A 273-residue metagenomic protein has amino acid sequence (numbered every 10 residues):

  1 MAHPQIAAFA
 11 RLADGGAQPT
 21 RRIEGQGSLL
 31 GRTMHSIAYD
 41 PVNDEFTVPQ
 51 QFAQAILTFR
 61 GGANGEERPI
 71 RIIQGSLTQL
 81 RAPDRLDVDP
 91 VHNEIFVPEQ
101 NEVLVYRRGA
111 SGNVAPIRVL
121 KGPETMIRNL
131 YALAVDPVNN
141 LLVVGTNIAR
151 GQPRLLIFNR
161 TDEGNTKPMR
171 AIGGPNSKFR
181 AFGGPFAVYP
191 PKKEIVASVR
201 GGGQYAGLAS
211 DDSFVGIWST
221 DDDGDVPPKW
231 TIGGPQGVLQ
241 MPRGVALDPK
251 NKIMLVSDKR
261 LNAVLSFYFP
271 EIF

Functional and structural regions predicted by a protein language model:
M1-H3, Y39-P41, F46-Q54, V88-P90 (+7 more regions): Conserved beta-strand positions in repeat-built beta-propeller and related beta-rich domains
M1-R22: An edge-strand/N-cap motif at the start of beta-rich repeat modules
H3-A7, A55-T58, E102-Y106, G151-I157 (+2 more regions): Structural motif
F9-G16, F59-E66, V105-N113, I157-N165 (+2 more regions): Short loop/turn segments immediately following beta-strands, especially the blade-tip and inter-blade linker loops
A17-G25, E67-G75, V114-G122, T166-G174 (+1 more regions): Beta-propeller fold detector
Q26-N43, S76-H92, P123-N139, P175-K193 (+2 more regions): Beta-rich, blade/repeat-based domains predominating in secreted/periplasmic proteins but also intracellular
R243-F273: Blade-level signature of beta-propeller repeat domains, shared across WD40, Kelch, NHL, RCC1 and BNR/Asp-box propellers
